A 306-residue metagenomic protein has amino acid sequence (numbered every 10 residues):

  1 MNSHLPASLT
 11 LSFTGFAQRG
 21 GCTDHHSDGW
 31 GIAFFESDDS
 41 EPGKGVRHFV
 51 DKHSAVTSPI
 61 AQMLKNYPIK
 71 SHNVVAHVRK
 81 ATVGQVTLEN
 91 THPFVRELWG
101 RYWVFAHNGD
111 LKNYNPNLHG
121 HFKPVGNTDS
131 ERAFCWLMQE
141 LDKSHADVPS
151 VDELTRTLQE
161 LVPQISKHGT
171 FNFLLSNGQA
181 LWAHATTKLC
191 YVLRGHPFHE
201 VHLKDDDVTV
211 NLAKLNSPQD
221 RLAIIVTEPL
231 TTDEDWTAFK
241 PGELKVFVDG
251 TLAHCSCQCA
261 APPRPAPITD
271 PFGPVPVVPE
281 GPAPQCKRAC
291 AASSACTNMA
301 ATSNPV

Functional and structural regions predicted by a protein language model:
M1, W30-F35, F171-L175, A180-H184 (+1 more regions): Short beta-strand scaffold segments in enzyme catalytic cores
M1-S58, L244, L252-A266, D270-F272 (+1 more regions): Extreme N-terminus nucleophile/cap motif
K52-L64, A76-G100, N117-G120: Short acidic (Asp/Glu) patches
N73, D147-T187: Catalytic core of PPM/PP2C metal-dependent serine/threonine phosphatase domains
W103-N113: Conserved beta-strand-loop-short alpha-helix elements that form and flank the Mn2+/Mg2+-coordinating active site
N113, H119-S144: Glycine-rich phosphate-binding loop plus the immediately following alpha-helix
G126-D129, T187-V210: Gly/Ser/Thr-rich active-site loops/lids in small-molecule metabolic enzymes that frequently grip phosphoryl groups
E200-L244, V248: A conserved acidic, glycine/proline-rich C-terminal tail/linker
